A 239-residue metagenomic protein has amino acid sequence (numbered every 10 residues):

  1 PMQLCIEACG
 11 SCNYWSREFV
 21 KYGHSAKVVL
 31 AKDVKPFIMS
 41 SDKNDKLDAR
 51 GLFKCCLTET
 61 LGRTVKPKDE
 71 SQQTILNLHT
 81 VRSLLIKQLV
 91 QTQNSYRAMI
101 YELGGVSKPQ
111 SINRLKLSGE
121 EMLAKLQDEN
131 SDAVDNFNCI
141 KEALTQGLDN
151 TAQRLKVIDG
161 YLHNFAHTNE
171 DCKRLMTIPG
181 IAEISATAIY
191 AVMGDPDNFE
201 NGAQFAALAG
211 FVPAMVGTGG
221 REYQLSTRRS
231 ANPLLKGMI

Functional and structural regions predicted by a protein language model:
P1-F37: Conserved DEDDh/DEDDy metal-dependent 3′-5′ exonuclease domain
V20, K27-V65, L115, G119-M122 (+1 more regions): Short alpha-helix plus adjacent loop in nuclease-associated cores
K46-A49, I75, R82, I86-V90 (+3 more regions): Amphipathic alpha-helical transducer elements in NTP-driven molecular machines
T58-L76, L126-D132: Short, charge-rich amphipathic alpha-helices with coiled-coil/heptad character
K68-S71, F137, K141-T145, F165-T168 (+2 more regions): Conserved phosphate/pyrophosphate-binding and hydrolysis machinery centered on Walker-type P-loop NTPases, extending
T80-R174: Glycine-rich, often acidic, oxyanion-interacting loops/wings at catalytic, nucleic-acid, or phospho-protein interfaces
R174-T177, E183-I239: Phosphate-backbone recognition surface of nucleic-acid-processing proteins
